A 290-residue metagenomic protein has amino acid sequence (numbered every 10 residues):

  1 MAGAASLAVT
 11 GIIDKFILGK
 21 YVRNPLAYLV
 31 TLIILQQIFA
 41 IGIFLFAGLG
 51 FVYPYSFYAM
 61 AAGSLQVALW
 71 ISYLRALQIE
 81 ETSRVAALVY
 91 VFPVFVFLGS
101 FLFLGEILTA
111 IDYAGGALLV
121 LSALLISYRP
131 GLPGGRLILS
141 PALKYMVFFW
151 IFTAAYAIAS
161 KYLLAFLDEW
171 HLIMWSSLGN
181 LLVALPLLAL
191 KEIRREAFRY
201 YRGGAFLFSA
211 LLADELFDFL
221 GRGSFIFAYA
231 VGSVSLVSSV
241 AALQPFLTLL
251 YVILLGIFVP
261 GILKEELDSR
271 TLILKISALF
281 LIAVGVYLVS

Functional and structural regions predicted by a protein language model:
M1-G3, T31, I41-F44, G48-S72 (+3 more regions): Loop-to-transmembrane-helix transition segments
M1-L26, R136-H171, L178, L212-I226 (+2 more regions): Glycine-/small-residue-enriched transmembrane alpha-helix faces in small-molecule transporters and effluxers
A2-I13, Y21-A68, L118-L121, I173-R195 (+2 more regions): Transmembrane alpha-helices of multi-pass small-molecule transport proteins
K20-A27, S72-L88, A165-H171, G223-F246: Structural motif at transmembrane-helix junctions in multi-pass transporters
V22-L32, E81-F92, G115-G116, L137-F148 (+2 more regions): Cytoplasmic-side transmembrane-helix entry/capping segments in multi-pass membrane proteins
I33-A40, F97-F101, I111-P130, I253 (+1 more regions): Hydrophobic transmembrane alpha-helices of multi-pass small-molecule transport proteins
L45-Y55, G99-D112, Y162-E169, F227-V237 (+1 more regions): Helix-coil boundary and interhelical linker segments in multi-pass alpha-helical membrane proteins
Y73, V94-A114, F227, V231 (+1 more regions): C-terminal transmembrane-helix exit sites in multi-pass transporters
